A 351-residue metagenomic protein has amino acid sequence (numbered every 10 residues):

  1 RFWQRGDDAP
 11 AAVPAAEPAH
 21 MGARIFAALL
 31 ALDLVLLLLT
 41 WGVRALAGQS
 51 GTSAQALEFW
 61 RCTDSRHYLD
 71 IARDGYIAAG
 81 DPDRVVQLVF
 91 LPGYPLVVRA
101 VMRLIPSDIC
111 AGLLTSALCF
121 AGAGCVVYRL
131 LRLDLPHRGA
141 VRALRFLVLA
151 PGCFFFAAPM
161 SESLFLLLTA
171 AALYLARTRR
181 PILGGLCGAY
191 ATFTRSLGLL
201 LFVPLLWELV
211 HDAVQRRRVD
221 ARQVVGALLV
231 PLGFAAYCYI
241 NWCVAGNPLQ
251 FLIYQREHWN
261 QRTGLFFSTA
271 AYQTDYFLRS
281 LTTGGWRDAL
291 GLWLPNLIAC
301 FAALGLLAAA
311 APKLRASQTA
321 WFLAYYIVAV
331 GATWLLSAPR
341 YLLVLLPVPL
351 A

Functional and structural regions predicted by a protein language model:
L32-G51, W60, Y190-A191, F202-L306 (+1 more regions): Membrane-lumen/periplasm interface segments of specific transmembrane helices in polyprenyl phosphate-linked
F59-I77, D83-P106, Y272-F277, A329: Short hydrophobic/aromatic helix or loop-helix immediately within or flanking a transmembrane segment in polytopic
V85-L88, P92, L96, L104-C125 (+2 more regions): Loop-to-helix entry region of an early transmembrane alpha helix in multi-pass inner-membrane enzymes
A100, L114-D134, A302-A308: Transmembrane-helix motifs of polytopic, lipid-linked glycan transferases
S107-A111, V127-L149, L167, L183 (+1 more regions): Transmembrane-helix signature of polytopic, membrane-embedded enzymes that assemble or transfer cell-envelope glycans
T115-C119, D134-R138, R142-A176, Y190-L201 (+1 more regions): Multi-pass, polyprenyl lipid-linked donor-dependent membrane glycosyltransferases
L135-H137, A172-L183, V210-Q215: Membrane-interface transmembrane helices that cradle and orient dolichyl/undecaprenyl
A309-A332: Transmembrane alpha-helix segments characteristic of polytopic inner-membrane glycan-assembly/cell-envelope
